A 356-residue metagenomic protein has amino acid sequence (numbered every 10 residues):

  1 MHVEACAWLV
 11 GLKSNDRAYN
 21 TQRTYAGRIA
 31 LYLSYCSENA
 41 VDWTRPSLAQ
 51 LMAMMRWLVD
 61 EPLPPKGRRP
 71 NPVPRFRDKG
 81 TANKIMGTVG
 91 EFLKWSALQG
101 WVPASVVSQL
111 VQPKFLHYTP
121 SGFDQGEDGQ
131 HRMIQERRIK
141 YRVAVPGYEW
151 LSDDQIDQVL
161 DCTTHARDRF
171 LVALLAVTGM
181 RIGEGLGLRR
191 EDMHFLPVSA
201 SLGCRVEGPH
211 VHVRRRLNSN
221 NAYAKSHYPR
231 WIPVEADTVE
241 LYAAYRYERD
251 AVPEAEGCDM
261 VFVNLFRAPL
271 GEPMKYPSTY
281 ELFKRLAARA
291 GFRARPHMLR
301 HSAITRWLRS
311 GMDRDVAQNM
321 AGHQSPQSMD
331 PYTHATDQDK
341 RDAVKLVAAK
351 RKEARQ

Functional and structural regions predicted by a protein language model:
A5-T21, A30-G122, Q158: N-terminal core-binding DNA-recognition domain of tyrosine recombinases/integrases
A104-D157, L265-L270: Flexible interdomain linker/hinge and immediately adjacent N-terminus of the catalytic tyrosine-recombinase domain
V143-V145, E149-I182, L186, E256: Basic, Lys/Arg- and aromatic-enriched nucleic-acid-binding interface segment
G187-E240, G257: Conserved tyrosine-mediated DNA breakage-rejoining catalytic core shared by Y-recombinases
P229, A348-Q356: C-terminal secondary-structure termini that scaffold catalytic or DNA-interacting sites
V234-G291: Active-site/catalytic core of tyrosine-dependent DNA strand-transfer enzymes
P269-L270, Y280-N319: Short, basic (Lys/Arg/His-rich) helix/loop patches that form interaction surfaces in the mid-to-C-terminal regions
A321-L346: Catalytic-site neighborhood detector that most strongly recognizes the C-terminal catalytic loop/helix of tyrosine
